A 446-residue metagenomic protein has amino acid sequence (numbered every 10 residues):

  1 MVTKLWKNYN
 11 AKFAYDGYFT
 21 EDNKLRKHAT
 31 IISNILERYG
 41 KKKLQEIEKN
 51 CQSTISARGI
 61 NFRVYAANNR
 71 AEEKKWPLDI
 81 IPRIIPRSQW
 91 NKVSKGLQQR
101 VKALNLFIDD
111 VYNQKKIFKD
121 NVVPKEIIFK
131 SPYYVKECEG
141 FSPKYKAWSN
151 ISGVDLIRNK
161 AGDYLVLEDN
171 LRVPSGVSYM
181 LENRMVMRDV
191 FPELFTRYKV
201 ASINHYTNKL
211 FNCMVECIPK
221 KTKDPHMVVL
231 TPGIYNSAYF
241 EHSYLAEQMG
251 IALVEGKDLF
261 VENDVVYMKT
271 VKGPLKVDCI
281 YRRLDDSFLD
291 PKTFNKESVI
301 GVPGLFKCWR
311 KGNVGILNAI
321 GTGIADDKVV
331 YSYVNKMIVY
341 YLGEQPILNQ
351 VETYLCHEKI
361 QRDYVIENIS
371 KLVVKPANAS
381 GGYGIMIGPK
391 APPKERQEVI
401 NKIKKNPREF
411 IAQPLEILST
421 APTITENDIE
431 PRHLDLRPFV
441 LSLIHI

Functional and structural regions predicted by a protein language model:
M1-I444: Preference for protein termini
